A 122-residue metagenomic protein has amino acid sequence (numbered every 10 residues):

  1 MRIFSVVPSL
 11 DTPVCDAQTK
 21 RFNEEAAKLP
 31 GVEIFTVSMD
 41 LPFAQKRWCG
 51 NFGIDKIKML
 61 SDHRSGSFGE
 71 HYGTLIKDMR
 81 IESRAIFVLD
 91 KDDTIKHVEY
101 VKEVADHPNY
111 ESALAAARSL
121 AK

Functional and structural regions predicted by a protein language model:
M1-K122: Chalcogenol-based redox active-site neighborhoods
